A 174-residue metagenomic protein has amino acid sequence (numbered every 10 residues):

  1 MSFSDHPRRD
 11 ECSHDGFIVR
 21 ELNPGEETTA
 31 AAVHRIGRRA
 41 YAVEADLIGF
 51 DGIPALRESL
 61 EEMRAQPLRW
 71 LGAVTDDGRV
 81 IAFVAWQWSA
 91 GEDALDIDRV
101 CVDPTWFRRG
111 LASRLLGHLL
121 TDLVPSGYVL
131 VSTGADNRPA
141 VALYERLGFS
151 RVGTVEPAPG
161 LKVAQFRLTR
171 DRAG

Functional and structural regions predicted by a protein language model:
M1-T28, R172-G174: Conserved N-terminal entry element of GNAT/NAT acetyltransferase domains
F17, L68-R69, S126-G127: A structural micro-motif
E21-F107, S113-H118, D122, P157 (+1 more regions): Acetyl-CoA-dependent GNAT
L68, L161-Q165: Short hydrophobic/aromatic beta-strand or adjacent loop that forms the aromatic wall/cage of a ligand/substrate-binding
R99-C101, L130-S132, Q165: Short aromatic/hydrophobic contact patches that present stacked aromatics for nucleic-acid/ligand binding
S113, D136-G153, A158-K162: Conserved active-site alpha-helix within GNAT-family acetyltransferase domains
L123-A135: Conserved GNAT acetyl-CoA-binding A-motif
